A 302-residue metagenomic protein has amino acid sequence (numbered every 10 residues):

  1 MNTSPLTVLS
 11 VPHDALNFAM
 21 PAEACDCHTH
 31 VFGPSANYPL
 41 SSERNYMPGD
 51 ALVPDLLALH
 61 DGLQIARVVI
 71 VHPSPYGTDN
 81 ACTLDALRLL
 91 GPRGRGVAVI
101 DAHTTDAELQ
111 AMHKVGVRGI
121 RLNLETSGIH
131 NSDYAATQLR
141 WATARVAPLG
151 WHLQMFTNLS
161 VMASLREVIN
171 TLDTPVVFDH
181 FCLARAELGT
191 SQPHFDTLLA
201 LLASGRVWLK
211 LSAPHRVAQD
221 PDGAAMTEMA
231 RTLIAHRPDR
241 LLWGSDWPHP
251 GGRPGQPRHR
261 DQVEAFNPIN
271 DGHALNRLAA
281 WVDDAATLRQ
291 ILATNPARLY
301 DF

Functional and structural regions predicted by a protein language model:
M1-T78, D261: An N-terminally biased module of ancient metal coordination in phosphate/nucleic-acid-related enzymes
T3-P12, G77-S160, E167-I169, W208-Q219 (+1 more regions): Active-site gating/metal-coordination segments in enzymes
S4-V11, Q192-F302: H/E-rich (His + Asp/Glu) clusters that bind or coordinate divalent metals
A24-T29, V68-V71, G94-A98, I120-L122 (+4 more regions): Hydrophobic faces of well-ordered beta-strands that scaffold small-molecule active sites in alpha/beta enzyme cores
C25, T29-V31, Q138, A142 (+1 more regions): A generic "structured core" feature
H28, H60, T83, M112 (+7 more regions): Conserved, mostly hydrophobic/aromatic
P39-D50, R67-V71, H113, R118-Y134 (+1 more regions): Glycine-rich phosphate-binding "P-loop"
L52-L56, T104-A107, M162-A163, T190-L198: Alpha-helical scaffolding within the catalytic cores of extracellular/periplasmic polymer-degrading hydrolases
